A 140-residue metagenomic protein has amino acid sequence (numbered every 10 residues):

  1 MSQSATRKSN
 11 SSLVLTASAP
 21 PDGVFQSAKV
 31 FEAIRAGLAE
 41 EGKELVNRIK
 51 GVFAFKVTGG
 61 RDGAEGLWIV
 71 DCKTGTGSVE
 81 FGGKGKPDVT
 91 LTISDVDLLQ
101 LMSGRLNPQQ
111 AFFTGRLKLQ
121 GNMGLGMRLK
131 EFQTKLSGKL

Functional and structural regions predicted by a protein language model:
M1-L140: Feature captures hydrophobic
